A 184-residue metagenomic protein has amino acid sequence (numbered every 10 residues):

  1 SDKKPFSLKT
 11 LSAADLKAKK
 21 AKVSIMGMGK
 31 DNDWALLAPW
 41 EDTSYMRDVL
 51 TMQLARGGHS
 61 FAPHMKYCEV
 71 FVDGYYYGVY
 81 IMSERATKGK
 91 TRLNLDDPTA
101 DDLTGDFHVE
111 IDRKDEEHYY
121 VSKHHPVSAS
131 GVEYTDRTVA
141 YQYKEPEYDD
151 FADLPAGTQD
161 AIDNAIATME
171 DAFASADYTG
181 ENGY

Functional and structural regions predicted by a protein language model:
S1-A38: Conserved oxyanion/phosphate-binding beta-strand-loop segments in alpha/beta enzyme cores
K4-F6, W34, K66-C68, V79-I81: Residue-level detector of short, conserved catalytic/binding motifs and their immediate flanks
P5, D48-M52, Q159, D163-I166: Extracytoplasmic/secreted envelope proteins and their assembly/folding machinery, especially bacterial periplasmic
L8, A55, S83: Conserved hydrophobic/aromatic pocket- or pore-lining residues that grip, position, or stack substrates in active sites
T10, V72-D73: Active-site beta-strand termini and strand-to-loop segments that position acidic
A14-D15, G29-D31, A38, G58-F61 (+1 more regions): Internal "kinase-insert"/substrate-recognition segments embedded within catalytic cores of ATP-dependent enzymes
M26-M28, M46, M52, M65 (+2 more regions): Detector for methionine-enriched segments
W40-F71: A conserved helix-loop-beta module that forms one wall/lid of the active-site cleft in ATP-utilizing catalytic domains
